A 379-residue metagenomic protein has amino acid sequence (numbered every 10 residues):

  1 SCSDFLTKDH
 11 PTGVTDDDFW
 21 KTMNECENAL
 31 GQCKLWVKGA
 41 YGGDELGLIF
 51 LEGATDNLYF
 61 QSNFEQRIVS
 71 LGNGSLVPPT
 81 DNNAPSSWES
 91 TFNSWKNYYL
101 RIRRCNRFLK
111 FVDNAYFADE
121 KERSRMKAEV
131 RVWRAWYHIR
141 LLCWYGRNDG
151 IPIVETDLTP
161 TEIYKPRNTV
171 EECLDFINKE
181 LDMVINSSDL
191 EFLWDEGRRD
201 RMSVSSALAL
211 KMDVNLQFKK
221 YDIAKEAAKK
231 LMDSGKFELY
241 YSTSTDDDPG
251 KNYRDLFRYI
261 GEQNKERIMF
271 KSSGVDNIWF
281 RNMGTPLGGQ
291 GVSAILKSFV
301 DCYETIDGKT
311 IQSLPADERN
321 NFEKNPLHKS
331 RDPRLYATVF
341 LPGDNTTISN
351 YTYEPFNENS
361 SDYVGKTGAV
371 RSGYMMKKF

Functional and structural regions predicted by a protein language model:
S3-I68, D149-I151, D182-I185, V204-S361: An aromatic- and glycine-enriched ligand-binding surface/loop that stacks and positions planar moieties
P11-G13, A84-P85, D157-E162: A short small-residue
N24-N28, L35-Y41, E65-Y145, Y164-E172 (+7 more regions): Conserved, well-structured interaction surfaces
Y145-D157: Short, flexible, mixed-charge acidic loops at enzyme active sites
G197-S205: Aromatic-lined, polymer-binding surfaces characteristic of secreted/periplasmic polysaccharide-degrading enzymes
T338, E354-F379: Catalytic cores of enzymes that engage adenine nucleotides and/or redox cofactors via long glycine-rich, Lys/Arg/His
